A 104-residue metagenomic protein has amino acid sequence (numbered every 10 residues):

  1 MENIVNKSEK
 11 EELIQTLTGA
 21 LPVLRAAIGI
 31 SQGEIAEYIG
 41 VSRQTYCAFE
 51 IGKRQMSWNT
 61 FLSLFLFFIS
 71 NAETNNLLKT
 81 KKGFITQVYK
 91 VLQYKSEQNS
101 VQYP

Functional and structural regions predicted by a protein language model:
E2-A27: A short, Lys/Arg-rich alpha-helix, primarily the initiator
G19-I35, S63, S96-Q98: Short basic helix-loop element that most often maps to the first helix and adjoining turn of HTH DNA-binding modules
G29-A48: Short alpha-helical DNA-recognition segment
I39, F49-E50, T60, F68: DNA major-groove recognition helix of helix-turn-helix
N59-T80: DNA major-groove recognition helix of helix-turn-helix/homeodomain DNA-binding modules
E73-P104: Short, charged recognition helix plus adjacent turn of helix-turn-helix-like nucleic-acid-binding domains
